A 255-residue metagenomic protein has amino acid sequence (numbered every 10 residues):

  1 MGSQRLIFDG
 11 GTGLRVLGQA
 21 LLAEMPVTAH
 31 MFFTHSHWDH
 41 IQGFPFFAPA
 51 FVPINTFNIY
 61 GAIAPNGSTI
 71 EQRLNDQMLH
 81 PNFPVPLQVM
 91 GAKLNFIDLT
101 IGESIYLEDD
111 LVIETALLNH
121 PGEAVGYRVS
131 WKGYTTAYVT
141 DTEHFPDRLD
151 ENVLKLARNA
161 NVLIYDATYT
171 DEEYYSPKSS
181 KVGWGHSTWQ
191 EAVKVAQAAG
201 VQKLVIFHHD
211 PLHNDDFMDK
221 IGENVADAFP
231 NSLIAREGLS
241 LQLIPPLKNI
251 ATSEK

Functional and structural regions predicted by a protein language model:
M1-A137, R148, V153, D219-E254: Binuclear metal-dependent hydrolase catalytic cores
V139-D141: DG-centered beta-turn motif at the end of beta-strands
E143-N231, A235-E237: Cap/insert and terminal regions of metallo-dependent hydrolase folds
